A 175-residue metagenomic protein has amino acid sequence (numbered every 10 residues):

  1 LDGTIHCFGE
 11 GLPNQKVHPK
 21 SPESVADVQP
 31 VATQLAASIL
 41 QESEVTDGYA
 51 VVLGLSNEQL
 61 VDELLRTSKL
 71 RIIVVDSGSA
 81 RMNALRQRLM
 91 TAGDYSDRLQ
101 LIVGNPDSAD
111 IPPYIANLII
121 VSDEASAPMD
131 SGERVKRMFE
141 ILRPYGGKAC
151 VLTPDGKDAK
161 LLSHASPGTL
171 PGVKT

Functional and structural regions predicted by a protein language model:
L1-H18: Blade-level signature of beta-propeller repeat domains, shared across WD40, Kelch, NHL, RCC1 and BNR/Asp-box propellers
S38-V45, A109: Glycine-rich helix-loop-beta junction characteristic of Rossmann-like nucleotide cofactor-binding loops
E44-L65, K69-V74: Conserved class I S-adenosyl-L-methionine
L85-R88: Conserved SAM-binding loop
G93-P106: Conserved SAM-binding strand-loop segment of SAM-dependent methyltransferases
V103-V121: A short acidic, Gly/Pro-enriched loop at the edge of an enzyme's catalytic core that lines a small-molecule cofactor
P128-K148: A short glycine-rich, Lys/Arg-flanked "PGG" loop and its adjoining helix->strand segment in the class I
K157-T175: Conserved Class I S-adenosyl-L-methionine
